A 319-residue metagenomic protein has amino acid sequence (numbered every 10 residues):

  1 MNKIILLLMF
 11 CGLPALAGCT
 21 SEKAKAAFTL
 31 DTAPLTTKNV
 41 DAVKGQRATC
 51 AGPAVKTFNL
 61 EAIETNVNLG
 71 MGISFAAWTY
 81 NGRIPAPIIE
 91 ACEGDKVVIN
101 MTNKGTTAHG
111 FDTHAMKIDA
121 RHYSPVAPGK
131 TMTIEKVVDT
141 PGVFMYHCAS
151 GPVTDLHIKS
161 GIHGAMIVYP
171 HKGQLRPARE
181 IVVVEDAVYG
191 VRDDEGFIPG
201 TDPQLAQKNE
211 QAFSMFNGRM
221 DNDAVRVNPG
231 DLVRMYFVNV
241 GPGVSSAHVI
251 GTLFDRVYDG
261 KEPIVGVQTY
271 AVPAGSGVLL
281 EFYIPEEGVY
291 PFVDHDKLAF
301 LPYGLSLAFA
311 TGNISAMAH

Functional and structural regions predicted by a protein language model:
M1-E22: Secretory targeting signatures
C19-H319: Copper-binding active sites and cupredoxin-like electron-transfer domains, recognizing His/Cys-rich ligand loops
